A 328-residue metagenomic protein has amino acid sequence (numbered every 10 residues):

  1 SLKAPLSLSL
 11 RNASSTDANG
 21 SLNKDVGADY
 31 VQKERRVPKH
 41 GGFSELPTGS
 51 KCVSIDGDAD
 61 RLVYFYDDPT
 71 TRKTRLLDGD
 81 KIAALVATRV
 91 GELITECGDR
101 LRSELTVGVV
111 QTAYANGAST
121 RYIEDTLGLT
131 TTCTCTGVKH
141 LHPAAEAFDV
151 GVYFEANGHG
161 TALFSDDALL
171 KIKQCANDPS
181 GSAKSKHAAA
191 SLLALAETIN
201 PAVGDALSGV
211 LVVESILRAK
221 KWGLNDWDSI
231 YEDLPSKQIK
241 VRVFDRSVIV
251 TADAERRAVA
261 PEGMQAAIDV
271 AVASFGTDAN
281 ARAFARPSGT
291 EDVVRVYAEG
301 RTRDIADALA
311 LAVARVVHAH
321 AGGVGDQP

Functional and structural regions predicted by a protein language model:
S1-K220, D233: Phosphate-binding chemistry for phosphorylated carbohydrates and sugar-nucleotides
K184-L195, I216-P328: Catalytic-core signal marking the mid-to-C-terminal active-site face
